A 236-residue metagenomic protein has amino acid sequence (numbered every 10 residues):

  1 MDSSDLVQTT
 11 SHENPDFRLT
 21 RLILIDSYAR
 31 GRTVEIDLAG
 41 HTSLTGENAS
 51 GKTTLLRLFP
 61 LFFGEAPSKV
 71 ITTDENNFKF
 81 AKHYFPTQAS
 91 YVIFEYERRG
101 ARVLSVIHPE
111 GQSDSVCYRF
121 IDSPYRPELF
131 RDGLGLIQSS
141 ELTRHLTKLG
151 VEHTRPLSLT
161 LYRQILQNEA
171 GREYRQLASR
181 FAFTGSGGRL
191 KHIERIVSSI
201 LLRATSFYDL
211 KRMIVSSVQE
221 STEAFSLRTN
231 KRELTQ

Functional and structural regions predicted by a protein language model:
M1-R144: Extreme N-terminal "head/tail" segments of very large remodeling/mechanoenzyme assemblies
L129-I165: A short, charged
G150-Q236: Extended, Lys/Glu-rich alpha-helical coiled-coil stalks
